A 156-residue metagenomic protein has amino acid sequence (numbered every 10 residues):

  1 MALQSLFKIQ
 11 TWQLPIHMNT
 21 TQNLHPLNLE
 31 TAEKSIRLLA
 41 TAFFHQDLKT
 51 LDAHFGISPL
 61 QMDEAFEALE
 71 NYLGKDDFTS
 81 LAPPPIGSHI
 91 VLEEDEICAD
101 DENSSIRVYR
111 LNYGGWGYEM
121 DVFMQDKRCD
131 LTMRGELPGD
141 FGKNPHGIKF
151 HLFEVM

Functional and structural regions predicted by a protein language model:
M1-Q4, T79-L81: Intrinsic structural disorder
L3, F7, W12-T41, H45: Short, low-complexity N-terminal intrinsically disordered segments enriched in polar/charged residues
H45-D47, L81: Flexible low-complexity loop/turn motifs enriched in small/helix-breaking residues
T50-D52: Solenoid-repeat scaffolds in large eukaryotic assemblies
F55-C98: Short solvent-exposed beta->alpha transition segments
V91-M156: Exposed beta-sheet edge and beta->alpha loop/turn motif
